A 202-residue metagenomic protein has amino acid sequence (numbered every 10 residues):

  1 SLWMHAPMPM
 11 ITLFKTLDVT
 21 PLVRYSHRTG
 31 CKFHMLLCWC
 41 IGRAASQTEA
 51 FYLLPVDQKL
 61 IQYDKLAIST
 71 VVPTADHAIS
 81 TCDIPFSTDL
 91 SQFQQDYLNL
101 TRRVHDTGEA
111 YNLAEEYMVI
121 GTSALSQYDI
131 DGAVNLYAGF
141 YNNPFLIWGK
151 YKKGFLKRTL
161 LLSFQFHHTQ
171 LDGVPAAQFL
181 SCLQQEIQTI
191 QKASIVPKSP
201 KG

Functional and structural regions predicted by a protein language model:
W3-L36, Y52-L66, V119-T122, P144-I147 (+1 more regions): Gly/Ser/Thr-rich phosphate-binding loops and adjoining beta-strand/alpha-helix segments that form adenosine-phosphate
M10-K15, L22-R28, I79-S91, L171: Acyl-group handling in specialized metabolite and lipid biosynthesis
V23-Q47, L160-F179: Acyl activation and transfer enzymes in specialized metabolism, enriched for ANL adenylate-forming modules
I41, Q94-T101, F179-I187: Short amphipathic C-terminal alpha-helix that caps PH/PH-like domains
S46-C82: Hydrophobic/aromatic-rich structural module bridging two neighboring secondary-structure elements via a short loop
T74-I130: Helical lid/core segments from catalytic subdomains that handle acyl or acyl-like groups
A114-D129, P144-S181: Histidine-centered acyl-transfer/condensation active-site motif and its immediate structural neighborhood
E186-K198: Flexible helix-coil linker/hinge segments at domain or subdomain boundaries
